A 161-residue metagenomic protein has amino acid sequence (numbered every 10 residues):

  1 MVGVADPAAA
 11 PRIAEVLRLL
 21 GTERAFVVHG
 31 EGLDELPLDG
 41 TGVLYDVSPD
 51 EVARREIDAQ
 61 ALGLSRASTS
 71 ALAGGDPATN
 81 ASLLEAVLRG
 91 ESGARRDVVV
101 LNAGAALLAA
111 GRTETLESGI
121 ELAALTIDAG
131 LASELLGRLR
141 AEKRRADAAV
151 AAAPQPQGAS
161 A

Functional and structural regions predicted by a protein language model:
M1-A161: Glycine-rich anion-binding loops and their surrounding alpha/beta cores
